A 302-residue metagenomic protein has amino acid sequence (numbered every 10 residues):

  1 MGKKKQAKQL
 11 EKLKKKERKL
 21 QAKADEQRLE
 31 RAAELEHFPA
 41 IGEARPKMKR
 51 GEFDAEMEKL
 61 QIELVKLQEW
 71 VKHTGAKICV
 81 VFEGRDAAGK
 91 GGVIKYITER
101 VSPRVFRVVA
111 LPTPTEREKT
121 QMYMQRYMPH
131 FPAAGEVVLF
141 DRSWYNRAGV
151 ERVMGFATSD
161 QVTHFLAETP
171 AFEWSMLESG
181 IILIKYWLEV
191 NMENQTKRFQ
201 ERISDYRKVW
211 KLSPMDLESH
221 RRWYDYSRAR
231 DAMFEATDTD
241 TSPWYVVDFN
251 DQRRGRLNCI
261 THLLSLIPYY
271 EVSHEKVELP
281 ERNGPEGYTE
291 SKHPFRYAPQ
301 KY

Functional and structural regions predicted by a protein language model:
M1-Y302: Glycine-rich phosphate-binding loop of ATP-dependent small-molecule kinases
